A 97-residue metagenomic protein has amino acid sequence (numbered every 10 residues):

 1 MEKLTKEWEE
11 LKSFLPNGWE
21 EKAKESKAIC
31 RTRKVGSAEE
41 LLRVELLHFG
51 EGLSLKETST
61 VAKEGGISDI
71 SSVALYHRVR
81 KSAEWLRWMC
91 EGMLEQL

Functional and structural regions predicted by a protein language model:
M1-L97: Conserved, well-structured functional cores that handle cations and Mg-NTP chemistry
